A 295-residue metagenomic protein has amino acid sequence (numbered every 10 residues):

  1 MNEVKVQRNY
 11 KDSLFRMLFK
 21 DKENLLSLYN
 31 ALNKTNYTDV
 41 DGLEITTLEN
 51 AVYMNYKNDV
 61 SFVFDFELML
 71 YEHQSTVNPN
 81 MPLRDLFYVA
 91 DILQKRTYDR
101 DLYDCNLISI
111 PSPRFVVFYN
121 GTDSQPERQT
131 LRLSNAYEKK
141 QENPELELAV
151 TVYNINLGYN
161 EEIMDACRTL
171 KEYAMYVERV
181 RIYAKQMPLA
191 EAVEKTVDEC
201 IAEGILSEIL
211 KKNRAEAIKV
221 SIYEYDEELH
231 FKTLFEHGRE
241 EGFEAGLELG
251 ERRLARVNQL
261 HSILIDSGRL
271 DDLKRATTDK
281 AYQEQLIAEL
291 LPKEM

Functional and structural regions predicted by a protein language model:
M1-M295: Elongated, amphipathic alpha-helical interaction scaffolds
